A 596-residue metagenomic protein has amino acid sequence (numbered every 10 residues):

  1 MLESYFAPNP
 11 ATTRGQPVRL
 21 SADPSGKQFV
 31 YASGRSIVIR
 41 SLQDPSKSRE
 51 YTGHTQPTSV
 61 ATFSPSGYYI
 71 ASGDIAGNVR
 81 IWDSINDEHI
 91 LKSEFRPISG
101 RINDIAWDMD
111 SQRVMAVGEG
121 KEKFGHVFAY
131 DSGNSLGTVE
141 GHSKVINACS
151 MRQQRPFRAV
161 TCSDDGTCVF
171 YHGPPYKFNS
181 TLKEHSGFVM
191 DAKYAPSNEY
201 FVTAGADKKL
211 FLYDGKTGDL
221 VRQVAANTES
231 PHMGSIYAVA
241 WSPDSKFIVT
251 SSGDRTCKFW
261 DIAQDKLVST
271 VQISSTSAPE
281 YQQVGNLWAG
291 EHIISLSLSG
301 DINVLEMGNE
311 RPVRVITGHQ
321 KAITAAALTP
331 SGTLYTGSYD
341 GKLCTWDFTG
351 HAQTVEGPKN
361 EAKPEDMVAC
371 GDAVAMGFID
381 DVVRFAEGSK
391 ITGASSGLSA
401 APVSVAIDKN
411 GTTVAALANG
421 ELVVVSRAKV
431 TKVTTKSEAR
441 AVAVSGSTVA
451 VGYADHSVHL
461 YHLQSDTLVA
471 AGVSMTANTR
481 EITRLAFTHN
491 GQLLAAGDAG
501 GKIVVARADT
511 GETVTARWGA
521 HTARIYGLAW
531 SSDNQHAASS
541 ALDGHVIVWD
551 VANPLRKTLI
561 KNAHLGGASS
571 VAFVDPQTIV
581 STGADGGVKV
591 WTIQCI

Functional and structural regions predicted by a protein language model:
M1-G15, D44-S46: A short helix->beta-strand "capping" segment at the edge of beta-propeller domains
P8-R35: Beta-strand-rich domains and repeat architectures in extracellular enzymes and scaffolds, especially beta-propellers
P10-G15, T52-T58, F95-I102, E140-I146 (+10 more regions): WD40/WD-repeat beta-propeller blade N-cap
L20-G26, T62-G67, A106-Q112, C149-P156 (+10 more regions): Loop/turn segments within WD40 beta-propeller blades
S33, G73-A76, V117-K121, T161-D165 (+10 more regions): Conserved strand-to-loop turn within each blade of WD40 beta-propeller repeats
I37-S41, V79-S84, G125-A129, C168-G173 (+10 more regions): WD40-repeat beta-propellers
P45-S46, D87-H89, G133, Y176 (+10 more regions): Short coil/turn linkers that define WD40 beta-propeller blade boundaries
S569-I596: Blade-level signature of beta-propeller repeat domains, shared across WD40, Kelch, NHL, RCC1 and BNR/Asp-box propellers
